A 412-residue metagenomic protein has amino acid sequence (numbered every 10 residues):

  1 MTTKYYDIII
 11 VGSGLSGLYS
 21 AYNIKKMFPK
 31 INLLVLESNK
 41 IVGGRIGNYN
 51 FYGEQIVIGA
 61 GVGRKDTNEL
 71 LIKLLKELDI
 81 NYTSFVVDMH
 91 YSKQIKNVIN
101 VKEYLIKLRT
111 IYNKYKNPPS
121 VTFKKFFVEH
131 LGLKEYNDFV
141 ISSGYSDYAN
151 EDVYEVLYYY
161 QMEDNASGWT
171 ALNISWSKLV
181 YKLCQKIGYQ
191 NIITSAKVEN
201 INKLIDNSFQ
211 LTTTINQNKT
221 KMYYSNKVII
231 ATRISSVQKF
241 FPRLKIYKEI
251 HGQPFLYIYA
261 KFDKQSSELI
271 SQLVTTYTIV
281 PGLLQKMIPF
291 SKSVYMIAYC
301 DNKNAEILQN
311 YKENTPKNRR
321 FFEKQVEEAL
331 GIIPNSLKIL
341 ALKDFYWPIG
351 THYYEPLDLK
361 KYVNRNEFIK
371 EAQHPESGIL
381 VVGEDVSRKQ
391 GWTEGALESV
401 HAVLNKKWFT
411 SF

Functional and structural regions predicted by a protein language model:
Y5-V35, L404: N-terminal Rossmann-like FAD-binding beta1-loop-alpha1 element of flavoenzymes
S16, I41, S235: Conserved Rossmann-like nucleotide-cofactor binding loop
L18-Y19, M27, G282-F412: Conserved flavin/dinucleotide-binding core of flavoenzymes
K25-Y52: Glycine-rich FAD pyrophosphate-binding loop
G43, L75, L183, I229 (+6 more regions): Generic structural signal for small/hydrophobic residues in well-ordered secondary structure, especially within
E54-N117: Dinucleotide-binding Rossmann-like beta1-alpha1 core, especially the glycine-rich loop that anchors the ADP
Y112-S208, A231, S236, F240-F241 (+1 more regions): Active-site/ligand-binding neighborhood in enzyme catalytic cores
K203-L204, I215-Q272: Central helical "cap/lid" subdomain
